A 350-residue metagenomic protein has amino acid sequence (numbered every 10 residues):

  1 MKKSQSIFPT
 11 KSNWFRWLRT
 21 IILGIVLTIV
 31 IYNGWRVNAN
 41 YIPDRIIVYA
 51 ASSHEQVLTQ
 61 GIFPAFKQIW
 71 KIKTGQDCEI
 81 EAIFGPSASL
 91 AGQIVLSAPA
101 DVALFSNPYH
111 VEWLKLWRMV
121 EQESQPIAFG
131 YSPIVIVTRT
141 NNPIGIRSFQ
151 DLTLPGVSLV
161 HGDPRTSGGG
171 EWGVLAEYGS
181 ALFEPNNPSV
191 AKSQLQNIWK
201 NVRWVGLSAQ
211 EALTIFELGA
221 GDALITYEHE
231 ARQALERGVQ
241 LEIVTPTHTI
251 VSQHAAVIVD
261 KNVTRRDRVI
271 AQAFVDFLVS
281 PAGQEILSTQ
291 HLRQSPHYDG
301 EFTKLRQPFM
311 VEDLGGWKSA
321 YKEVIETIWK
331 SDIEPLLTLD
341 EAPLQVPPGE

Functional and structural regions predicted by a protein language model:
K2-I7, K11-T20, G24, N33 (+4 more regions): N-terminal segment of the mature folded domain
I7-G24, V263-E350: Extracellular/periplasmic juxtamembrane helices and adjacent flexible linkers that interface with membrane partners
S53-Q60, R165-S193: Bilobed "Venus flytrap"/periplasmic-binding protein-like clamshell domains and structurally analogous long
F66, W70-T74, A98, L104-N107 (+11 more regions): Sec/Tat-exported extracytoplasmic proteins
E123-F129, L235-I250, N262: Short beta-strand->loop
V135-N142, Q253-V269, I286-H291: A bilobed periplasmic-binding-protein/Venus flytrap-type ligand-binding module shared by bacterial periplasmic
N141-R147, T166, G179-N187, N262-V269: Short helix-loop capping/hinge motifs at secondary-structure junctions, enriched in acidic/polar residues
E184-T247, A255: Ligand-binding pocket segment of bilobal, Venus flytrap-like solute-binding proteins
